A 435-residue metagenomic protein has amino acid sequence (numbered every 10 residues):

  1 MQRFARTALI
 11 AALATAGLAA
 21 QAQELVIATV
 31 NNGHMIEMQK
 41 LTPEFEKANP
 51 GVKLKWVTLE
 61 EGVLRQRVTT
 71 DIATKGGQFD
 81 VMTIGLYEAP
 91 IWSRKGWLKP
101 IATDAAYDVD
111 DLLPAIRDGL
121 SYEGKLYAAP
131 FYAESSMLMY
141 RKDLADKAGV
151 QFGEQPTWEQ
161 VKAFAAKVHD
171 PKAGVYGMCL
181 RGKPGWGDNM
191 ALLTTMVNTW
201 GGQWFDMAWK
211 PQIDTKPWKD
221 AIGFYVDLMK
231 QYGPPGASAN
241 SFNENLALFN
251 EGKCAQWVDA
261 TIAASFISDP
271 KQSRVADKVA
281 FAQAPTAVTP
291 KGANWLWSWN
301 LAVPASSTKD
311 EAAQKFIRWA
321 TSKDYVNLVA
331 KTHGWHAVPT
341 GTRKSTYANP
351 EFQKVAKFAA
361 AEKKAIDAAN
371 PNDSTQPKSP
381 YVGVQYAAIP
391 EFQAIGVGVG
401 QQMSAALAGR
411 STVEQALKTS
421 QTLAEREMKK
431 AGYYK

Functional and structural regions predicted by a protein language model:
E24-V26, P43-A115, G119-S121, D143 (+4 more regions): Extracytoplasmic "Venus flytrap"/periplasmic binding protein-like
G33-K53, V399, L417: Short, polar/charged alpha-helical segment
G85-S136, Q160-K162, G177, N189-L192 (+3 more regions): Hinge/lid segment of periplasmic solute-binding proteins
A89-W97, A115-G153, R181-M207, W295-P304 (+1 more regions): Periplasmic solute-binding protein
K99-P114, E154, G182-G185, T199-D220 (+5 more regions): Short, solvent-exposed loop/beta-turn-alpha elements that line the ligand-binding surface or hinge of extracytoplasmic
D146, N370-K435: Conserved C-terminal helix/tail region of periplasmic/extracytoplasmic solute-binding proteins
F164-K167, A208-A239, A280, A284: Glycine-centered hinge/linker elements that transmit conformational signals in sensory and ligand-binding systems
I262-V275, A287-V397, K435: C-terminal lobe and pocket-closing loops of periplasmic/extracytoplasmic Venus-flytrap solute-binding proteins
